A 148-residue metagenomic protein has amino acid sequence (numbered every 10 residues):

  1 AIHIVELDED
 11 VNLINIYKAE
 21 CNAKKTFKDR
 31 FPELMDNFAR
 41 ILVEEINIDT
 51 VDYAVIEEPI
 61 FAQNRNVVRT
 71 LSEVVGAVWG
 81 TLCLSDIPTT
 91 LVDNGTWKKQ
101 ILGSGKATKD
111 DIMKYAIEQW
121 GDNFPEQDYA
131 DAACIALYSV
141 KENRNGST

Functional and structural regions predicted by a protein language model:
A1-T148: Phosphate- and other anionic-substrate recognition elements at nucleic-acid/protein interfaces
